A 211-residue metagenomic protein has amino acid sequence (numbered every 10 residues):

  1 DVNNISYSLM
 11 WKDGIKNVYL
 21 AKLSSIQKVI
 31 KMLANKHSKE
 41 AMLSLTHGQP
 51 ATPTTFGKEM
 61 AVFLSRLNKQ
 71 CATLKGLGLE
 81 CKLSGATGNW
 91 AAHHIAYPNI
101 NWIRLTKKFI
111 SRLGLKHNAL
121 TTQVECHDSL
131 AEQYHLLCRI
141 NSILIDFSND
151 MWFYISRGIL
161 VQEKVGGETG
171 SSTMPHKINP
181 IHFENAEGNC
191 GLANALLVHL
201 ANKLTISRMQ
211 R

Functional and structural regions predicted by a protein language model:
V2-R211: Conserved, well-structured ligand/cofactor-binding cores
